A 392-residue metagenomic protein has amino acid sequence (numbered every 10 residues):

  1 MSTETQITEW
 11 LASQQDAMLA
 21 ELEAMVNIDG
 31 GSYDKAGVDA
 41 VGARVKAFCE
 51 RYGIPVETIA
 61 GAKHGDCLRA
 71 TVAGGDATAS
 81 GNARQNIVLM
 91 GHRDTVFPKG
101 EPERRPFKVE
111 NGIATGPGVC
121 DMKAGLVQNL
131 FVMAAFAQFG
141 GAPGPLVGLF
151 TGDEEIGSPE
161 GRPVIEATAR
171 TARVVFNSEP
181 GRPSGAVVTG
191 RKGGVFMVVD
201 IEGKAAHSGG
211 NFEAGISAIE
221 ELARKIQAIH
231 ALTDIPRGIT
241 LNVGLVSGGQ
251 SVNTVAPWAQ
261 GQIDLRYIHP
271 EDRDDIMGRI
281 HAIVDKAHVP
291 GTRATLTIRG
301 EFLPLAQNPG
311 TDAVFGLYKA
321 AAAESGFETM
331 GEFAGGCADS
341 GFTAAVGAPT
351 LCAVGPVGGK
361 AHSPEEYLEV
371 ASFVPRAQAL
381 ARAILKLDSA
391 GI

Functional and structural regions predicted by a protein language model:
M1-Q6, G30, A60, P180-G181 (+3 more regions): Metal-dependent amide/peptide-bond hydrolase catalytic core, centered on the "pita-bread" metallohydrolase fold
S2-P117, Q138: Acidic/His- and Gly-rich active-site-bordering loop/insert found across diverse amide/peptide-bond hydrolases
S80-F150, I156, P364, E369 (+1 more regions): Active-site metal-coordination/substrate-binding segment of hydrolases, especially metallo-dependent peptidases
N86-V88, A114, D121, R173-N177 (+2 more regions): Short glycine-aspartate micro-motif
M90-G91, L149-T151, F176-E179, D200-E202 (+1 more regions): Short beta-strand segments
D94-E110, A172, F176, G190-D200 (+2 more regions): Acidic-glycine-rich active-site phosphate/pyrophosphate-binding loop
M122-K192, D234, D388-I392: Acidic/histidine-rich catalytic neighborhood of metal-dependent amide-processing enzymes
